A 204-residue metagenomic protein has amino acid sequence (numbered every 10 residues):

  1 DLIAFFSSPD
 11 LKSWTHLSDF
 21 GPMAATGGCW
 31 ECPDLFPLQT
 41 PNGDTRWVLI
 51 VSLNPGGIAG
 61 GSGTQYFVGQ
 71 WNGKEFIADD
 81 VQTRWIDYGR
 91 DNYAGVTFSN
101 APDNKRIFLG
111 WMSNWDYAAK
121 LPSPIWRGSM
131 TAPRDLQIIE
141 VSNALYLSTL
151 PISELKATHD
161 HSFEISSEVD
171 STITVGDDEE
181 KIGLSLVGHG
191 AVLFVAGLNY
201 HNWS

Functional and structural regions predicted by a protein language model:
D1-F6, H16-A24, C32, F36 (+3 more regions): Hydrophobic core segments of beta-strands in well-ordered, beta-rich domains
A4-D10, S62-K74, S123-I138: Beta-propeller blade signature
A4-G27, F67-D87, A144-T149: Blade-edge beta-strand/turn elements of extracellular beta-propeller and related beta-sheet repeat scaffolds
T26-P33, G89-A94: Repeat-based blade/solenoid architectures
P33-P41, V96-N100: Beta-propeller blade termini
L38-P41, W47, N54-E75: Acidic, glycine-rich loop-and-beta core segments that form the ion-binding/anion-interacting portion of active sites
F76-F108, M112-S204: Extracellular glycan-recognition regions
